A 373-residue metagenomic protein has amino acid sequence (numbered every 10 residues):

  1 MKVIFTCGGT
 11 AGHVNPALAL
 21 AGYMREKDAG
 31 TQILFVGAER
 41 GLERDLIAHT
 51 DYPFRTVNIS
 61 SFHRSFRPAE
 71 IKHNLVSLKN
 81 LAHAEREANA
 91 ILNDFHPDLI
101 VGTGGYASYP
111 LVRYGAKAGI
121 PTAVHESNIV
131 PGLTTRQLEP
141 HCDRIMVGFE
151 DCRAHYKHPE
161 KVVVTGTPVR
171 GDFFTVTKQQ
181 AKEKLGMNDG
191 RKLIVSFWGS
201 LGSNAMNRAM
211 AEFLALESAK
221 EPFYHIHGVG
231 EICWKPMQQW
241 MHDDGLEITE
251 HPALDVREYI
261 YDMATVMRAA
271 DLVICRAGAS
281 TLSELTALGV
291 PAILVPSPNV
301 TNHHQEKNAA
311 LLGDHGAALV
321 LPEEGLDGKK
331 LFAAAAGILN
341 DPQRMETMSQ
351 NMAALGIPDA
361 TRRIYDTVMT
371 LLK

Functional and structural regions predicted by a protein language model:
K2-T10, G30-E85, E231-C233, E324: Conserved nucleotide-sugar phosphate-binding/catalytic loop shared by glycosyltransferases and other
T31-L34, P53, A116-Q179, M187: Active-site-proximal region of nucleotide-activated glycan assembly enzymes, centered on histidine/acidic-rich loops
L46-A48, K178-E183, M187-V273, E306-A310 (+2 more regions): Donor-nucleotide binding loops and adjacent catalytic segments primarily of GT-B fold Leloir glycosyltransferases
Y52, I120-P121, D271-L272, G289-S297 (+1 more regions): Structural loop-to-beta junction motif characteristic of Rossmann-like glycosyltransferase folds
E87-I100, A107-A123, R136, P140: Glycosyltransferases and closely related glycan-assembly transferases that use nucleotide-activated donors
P97-L99, I260, A264, R268-T281 (+1 more regions): Acidic donor-binding loop of glycosyltransferase active sites
R344-P358: A short, well-ordered alpha-helix in the C-terminal region of glycosyltransferases
I357-K373: C-terminal alpha-helical cap of glycosyltransferases
